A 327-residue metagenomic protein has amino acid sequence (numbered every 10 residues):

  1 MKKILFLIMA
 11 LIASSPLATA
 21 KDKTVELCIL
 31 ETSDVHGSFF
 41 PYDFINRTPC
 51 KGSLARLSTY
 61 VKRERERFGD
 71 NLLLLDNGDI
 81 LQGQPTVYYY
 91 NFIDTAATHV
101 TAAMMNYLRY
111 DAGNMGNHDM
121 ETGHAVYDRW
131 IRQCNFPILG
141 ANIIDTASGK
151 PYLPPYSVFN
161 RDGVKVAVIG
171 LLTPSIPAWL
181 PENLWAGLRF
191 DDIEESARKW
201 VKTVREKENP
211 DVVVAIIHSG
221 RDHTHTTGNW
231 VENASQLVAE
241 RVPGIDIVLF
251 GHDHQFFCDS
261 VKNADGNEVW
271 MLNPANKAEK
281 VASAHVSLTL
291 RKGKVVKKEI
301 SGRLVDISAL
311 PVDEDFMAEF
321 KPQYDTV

Functional and structural regions predicted by a protein language model:
M1-K23: Bacterial Sec-dependent N-terminal signal peptides
K21-A309: Acidic, metal/ion-coordinating pockets
E314-V327: Active-site nucleophile-His-acid catalytic modules used for acyl/amide transfer and hydrolysis across diverse enzymes
